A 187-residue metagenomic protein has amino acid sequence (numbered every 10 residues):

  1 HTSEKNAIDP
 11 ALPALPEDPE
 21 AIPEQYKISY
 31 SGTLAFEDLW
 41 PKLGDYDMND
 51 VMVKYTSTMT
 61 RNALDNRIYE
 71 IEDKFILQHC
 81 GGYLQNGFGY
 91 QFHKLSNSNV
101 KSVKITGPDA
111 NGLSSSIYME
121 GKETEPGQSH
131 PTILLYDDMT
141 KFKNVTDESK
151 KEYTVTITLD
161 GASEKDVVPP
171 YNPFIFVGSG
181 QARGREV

Functional and structural regions predicted by a protein language model:
H1-V187: Extracellular distal adhesion/interaction modules in secreted or cell-surface proteins
